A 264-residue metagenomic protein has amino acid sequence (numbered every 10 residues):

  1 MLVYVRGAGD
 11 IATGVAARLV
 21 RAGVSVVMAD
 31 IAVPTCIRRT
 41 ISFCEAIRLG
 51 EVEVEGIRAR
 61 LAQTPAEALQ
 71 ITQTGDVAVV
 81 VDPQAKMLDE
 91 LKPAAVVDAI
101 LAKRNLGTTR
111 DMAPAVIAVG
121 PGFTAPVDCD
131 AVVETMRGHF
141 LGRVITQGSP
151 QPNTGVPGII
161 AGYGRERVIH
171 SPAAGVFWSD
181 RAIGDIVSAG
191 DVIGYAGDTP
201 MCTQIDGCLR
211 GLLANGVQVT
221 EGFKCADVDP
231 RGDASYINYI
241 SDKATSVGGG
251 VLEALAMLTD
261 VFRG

Functional and structural regions predicted by a protein language model:
M1-G264: Well-ordered secondary-structure scaffolds
